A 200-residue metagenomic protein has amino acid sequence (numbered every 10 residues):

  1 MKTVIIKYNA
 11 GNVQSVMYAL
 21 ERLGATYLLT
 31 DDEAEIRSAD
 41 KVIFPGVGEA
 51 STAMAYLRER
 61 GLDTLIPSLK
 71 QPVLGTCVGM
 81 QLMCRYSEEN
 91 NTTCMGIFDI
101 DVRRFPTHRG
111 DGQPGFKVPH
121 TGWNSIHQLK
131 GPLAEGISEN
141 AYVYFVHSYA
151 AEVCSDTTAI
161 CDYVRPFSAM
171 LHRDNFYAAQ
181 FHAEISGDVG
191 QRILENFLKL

Functional and structural regions predicted by a protein language model:
M1-V4: Extreme N-terminal starter segment of soluble prokaryotic enzymes
G11: Conserved Rossmann-like nucleotide-cofactor binding loop
Y27-S38: Short acidic low-complexity segments
G48-H120: Cysteine-nucleophile active-site neighborhood
S87-R165: Pocket-forming structural segment of enzyme catalytic cores
A150-L200: C-terminal and late-domain segments of enzyme folds
